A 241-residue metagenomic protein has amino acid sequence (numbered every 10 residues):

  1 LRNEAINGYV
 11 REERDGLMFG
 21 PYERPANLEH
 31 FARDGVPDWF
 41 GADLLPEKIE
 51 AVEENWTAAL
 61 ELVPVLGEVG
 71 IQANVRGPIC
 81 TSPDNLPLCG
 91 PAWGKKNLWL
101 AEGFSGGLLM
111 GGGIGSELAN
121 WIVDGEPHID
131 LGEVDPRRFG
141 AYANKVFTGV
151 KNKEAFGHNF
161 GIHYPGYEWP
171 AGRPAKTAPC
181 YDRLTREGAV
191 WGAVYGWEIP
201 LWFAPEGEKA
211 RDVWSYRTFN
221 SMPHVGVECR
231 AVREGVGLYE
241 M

Functional and structural regions predicted by a protein language model:
A5, R14, L28-K176: C-terminal catalytic lobe of FAD-dependent flavoproteins
Y9-R11, L17-P21, I199: Short hydrophobic-aromatic micro-motifs
L17-P21, N97-L100, A210-T218: Short, well-ordered strand-loop elements centered on a beta-strand within folded domains, enriched for acidic residues
F19, A26-E29, G107-L109, L201 (+1 more regions): A short local loop/turn or secondary-structure capping micro-motif enriched for an aromatic residue
F19, I71-Q72, L100-A101, A193 (+1 more regions): General beta-strand structural signal in soluble alpha/beta enzymes
P136-M241: Glycine/proline-enriched, intrinsically flexible loops and inter-domain linkers
